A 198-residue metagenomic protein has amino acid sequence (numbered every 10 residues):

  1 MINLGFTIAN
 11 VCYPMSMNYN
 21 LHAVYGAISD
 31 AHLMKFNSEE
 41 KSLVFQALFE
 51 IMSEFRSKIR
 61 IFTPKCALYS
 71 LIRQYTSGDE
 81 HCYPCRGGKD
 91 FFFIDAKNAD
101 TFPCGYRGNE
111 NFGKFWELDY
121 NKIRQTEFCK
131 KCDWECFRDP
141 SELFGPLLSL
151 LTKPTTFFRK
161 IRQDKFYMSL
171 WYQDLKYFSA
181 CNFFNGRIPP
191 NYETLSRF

Functional and structural regions predicted by a protein language model:
M1-R86, A96-K97: Radical SAM enzyme [4Fe-4S]-AdoMet core and its adjacent flexible, acidic and glycine-rich loops/tails across
G5-N10, M34-N37, C85-G87, E117-Y120 (+2 more regions): Glycine-rich loops and low-complexity Gly/Arg-rich segments that provide flexible linkers or classic glycine-based
Y83-P84, F92, Q125: Aromatic-acidic/polar surface patches that form glycan- and anion
G87-Y106: Active-site and channel-lining beta-strand-loop segments that bind or position nucleotide-derived/phosphorylated
D100-F198: Flexible mid-to-C-terminal extensions adjoining Fe-S/redox cofactors in radical SAM and related proteins
